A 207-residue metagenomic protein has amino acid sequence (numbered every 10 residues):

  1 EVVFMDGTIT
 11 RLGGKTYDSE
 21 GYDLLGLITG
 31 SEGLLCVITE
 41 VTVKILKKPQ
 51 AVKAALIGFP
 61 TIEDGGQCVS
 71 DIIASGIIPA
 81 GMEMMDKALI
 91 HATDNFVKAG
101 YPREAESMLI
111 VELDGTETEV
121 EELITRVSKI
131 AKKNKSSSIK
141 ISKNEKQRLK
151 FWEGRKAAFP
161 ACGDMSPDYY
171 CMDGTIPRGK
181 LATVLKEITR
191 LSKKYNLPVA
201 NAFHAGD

Functional and structural regions predicted by a protein language model:
E1, L25, L35-E40, E63-I73 (+6 more regions): Predominant activation on well-ordered alpha-helical scaffold segments within soluble catalytic domains
E1-E83: FAD-binding subdomain of flavoenzyme oxidoreductases
M5, G13, I38-E40, M82-K87 (+3 more regions): Generic beta-strand/beta-sheet core signal
I45-L46, E63, L89-A92, E117-E119: Flexible loop/turn segments at secondary-structure boundaries
K53, S107-L109: Short beta-strand micro-motifs in enzyme catalytic cores
I57-T61, V111-E117, G174-R178: Short beta-strand-to-loop capping motifs
M85-K87, N95-E106, V120-D207: Conserved glycine-rich FAD pyrophosphate-binding loop
